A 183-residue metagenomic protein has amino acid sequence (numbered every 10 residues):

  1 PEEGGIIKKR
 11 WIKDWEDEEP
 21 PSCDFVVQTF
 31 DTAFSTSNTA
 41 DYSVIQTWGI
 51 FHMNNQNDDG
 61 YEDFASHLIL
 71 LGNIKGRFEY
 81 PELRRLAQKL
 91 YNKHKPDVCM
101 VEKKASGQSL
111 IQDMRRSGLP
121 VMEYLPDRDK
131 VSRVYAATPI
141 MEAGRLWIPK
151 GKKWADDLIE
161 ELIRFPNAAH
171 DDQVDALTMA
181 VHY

Functional and structural regions predicted by a protein language model:
P1, G5-I12, K150-W154, Q173-T178: Short coil/turn segments at secondary-structure boundaries
P1-A33: ATPase catalytic-site recognition across NTP-hydrolyzing enzymes
P21-S22, A40, D171: A generic fold-level signal
Q28-T29, T47, M100, D175: Structured core elements
F30-S43: An active-site-proximal beta-strand-loop segment
A33, K104, L177: Anionic group-transfer/hydrolysis microenvironments
V44-Q46, F51-F165: Mg2+-dependent endonuclease catalytic cores in nucleic-acid-processing enzymes, primarily RNase H-like
N167-Y183: Charge-patterned, long linear interaction tracts outside catalytic cores
